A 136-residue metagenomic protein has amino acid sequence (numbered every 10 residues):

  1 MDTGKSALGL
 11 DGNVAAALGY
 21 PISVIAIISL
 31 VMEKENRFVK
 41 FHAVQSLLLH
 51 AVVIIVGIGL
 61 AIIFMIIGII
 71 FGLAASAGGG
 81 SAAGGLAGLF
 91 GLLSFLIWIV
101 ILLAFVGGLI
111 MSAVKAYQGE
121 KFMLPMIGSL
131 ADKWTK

Functional and structural regions predicted by a protein language model:
M1-V52, V114-K136: Membrane-interface extramembranous regions at the lipid-water interface
A7-L10, F38-F41, A82-G85, L89-L96: Juxtamembrane loop-transmembrane helix junctions in multi-pass integral membrane proteins, especially the extracellular
A15-M32, S46-S76, G84-S112: Hydrophobic alpha-helical transmembrane segments in multi-pass membrane proteins
